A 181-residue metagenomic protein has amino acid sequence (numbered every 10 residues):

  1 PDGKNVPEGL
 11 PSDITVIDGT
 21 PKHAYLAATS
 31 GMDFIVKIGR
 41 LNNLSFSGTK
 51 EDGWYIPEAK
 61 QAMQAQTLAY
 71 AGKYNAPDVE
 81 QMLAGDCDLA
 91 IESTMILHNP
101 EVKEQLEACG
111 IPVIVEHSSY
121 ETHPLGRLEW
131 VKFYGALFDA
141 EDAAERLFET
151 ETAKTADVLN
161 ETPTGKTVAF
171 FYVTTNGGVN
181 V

Functional and structural regions predicted by a protein language model:
P1-G85, L89-I96: A short, structured surface patch at a secondary-structure boundary
F46-S47, G178-V181: Glycine- and acidic-residue-enriched helix-capping/strand-helix junction motifs
T67, E80, A84-S93, L97-G178: Extracytoplasmic substrate-binding proteins
